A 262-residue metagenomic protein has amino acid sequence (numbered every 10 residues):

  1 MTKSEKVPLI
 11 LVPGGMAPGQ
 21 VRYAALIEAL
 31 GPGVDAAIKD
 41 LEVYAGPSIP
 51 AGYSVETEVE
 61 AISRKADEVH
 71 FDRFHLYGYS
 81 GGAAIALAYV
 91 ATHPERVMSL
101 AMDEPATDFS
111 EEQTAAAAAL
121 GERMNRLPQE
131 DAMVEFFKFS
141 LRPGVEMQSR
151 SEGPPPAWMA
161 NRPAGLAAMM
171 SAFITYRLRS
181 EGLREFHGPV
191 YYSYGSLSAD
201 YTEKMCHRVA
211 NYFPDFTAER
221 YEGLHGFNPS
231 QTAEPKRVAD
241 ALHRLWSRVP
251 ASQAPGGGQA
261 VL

Functional and structural regions predicted by a protein language model:
T2-S48: Conserved HGGG/HGGXW glycine-rich cap/lid loop of the alpha/beta-hydrolase fold
E28, A37-H75: Active-site loop/oxyanion-hole signature of alpha/beta-hydrolase fold enzymes
L76-G78, D103: Short beta-strand immediately N-terminal to the catalytic nucleophile in serine-hydrolase-like folds
G78-G82, A86: Gly/Ala-rich beta-loop-alpha elbow adjacent to hydrolase catalytic centers
A91, M98-L127: Flexible "cap/lid" loop of the alpha/beta hydrolase fold
Q113, E130-A168, I174: Conserved alpha/beta-hydrolase catalytic His-Asp/Glu region
N161-F213, T217-E222: Conserved serine/cysteine hydrolase catalytic core
G223-K236: Catalytic histidine-centered segment of alpha/beta-hydrolase-like enzymes
